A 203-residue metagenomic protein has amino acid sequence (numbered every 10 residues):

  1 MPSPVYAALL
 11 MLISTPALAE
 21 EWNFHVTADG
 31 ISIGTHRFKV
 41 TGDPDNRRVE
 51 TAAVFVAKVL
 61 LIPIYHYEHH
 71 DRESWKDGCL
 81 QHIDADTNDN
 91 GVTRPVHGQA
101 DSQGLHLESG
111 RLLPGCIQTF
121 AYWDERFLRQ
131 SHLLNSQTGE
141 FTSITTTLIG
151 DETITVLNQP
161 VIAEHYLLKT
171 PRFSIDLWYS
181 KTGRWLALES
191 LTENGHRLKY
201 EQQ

Functional and structural regions predicted by a protein language model:
P2-L9: Sec-dependent signal peptide recognition, specifically the positively charged N-region followed immediately by
L9-L10, A19: Short stretches within intrinsically disordered, low-complexity N-terminal or propeptide regions
S14-P16: N-terminal signal peptide c-region/cleavage motif recognized by signal peptidases
L18-S102, S109, C116-Q203: Acidic, serine/threonine-rich low-complexity disordered tracts
